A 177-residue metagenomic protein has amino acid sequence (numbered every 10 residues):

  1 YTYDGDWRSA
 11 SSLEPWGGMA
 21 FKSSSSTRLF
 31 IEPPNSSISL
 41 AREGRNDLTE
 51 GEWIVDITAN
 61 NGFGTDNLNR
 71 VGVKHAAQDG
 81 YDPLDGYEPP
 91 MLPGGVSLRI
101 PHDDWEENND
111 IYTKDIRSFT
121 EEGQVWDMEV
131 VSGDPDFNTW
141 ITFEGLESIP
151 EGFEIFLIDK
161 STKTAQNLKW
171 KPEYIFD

Functional and structural regions predicted by a protein language model:
Y1-D177: Compositionally biased Ser/Thr/Gly- and acidic/asparagine-rich, proline-interspersed low-complexity stretches
